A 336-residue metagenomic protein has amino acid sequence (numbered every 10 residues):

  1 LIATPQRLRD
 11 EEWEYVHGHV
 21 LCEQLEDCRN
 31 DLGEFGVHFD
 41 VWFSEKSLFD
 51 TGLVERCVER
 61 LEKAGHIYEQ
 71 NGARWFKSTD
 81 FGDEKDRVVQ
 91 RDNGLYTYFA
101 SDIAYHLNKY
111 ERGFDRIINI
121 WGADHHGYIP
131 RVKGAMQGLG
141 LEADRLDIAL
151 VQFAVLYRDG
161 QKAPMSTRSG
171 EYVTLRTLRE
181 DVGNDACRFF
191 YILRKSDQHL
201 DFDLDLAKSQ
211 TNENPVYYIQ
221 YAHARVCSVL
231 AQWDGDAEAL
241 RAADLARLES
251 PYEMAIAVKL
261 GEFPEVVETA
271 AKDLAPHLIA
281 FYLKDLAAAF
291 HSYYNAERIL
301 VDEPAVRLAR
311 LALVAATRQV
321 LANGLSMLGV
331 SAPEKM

Functional and structural regions predicted by a protein language model:
L1-M336: Non-catalytic interaction-recognition regions
